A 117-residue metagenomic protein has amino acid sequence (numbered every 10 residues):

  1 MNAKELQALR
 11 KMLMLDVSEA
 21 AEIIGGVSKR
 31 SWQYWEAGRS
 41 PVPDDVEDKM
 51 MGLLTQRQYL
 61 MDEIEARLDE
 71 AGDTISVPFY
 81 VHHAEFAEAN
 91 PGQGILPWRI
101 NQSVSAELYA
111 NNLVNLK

Functional and structural regions predicted by a protein language model:
M1-N2, V27: Alpha-helix N-cap/N′ positions at the starts of helices
K4-E19: Short basic helix-loop element that most often maps to the first helix and adjoining turn of HTH DNA-binding modules
L15-Q33: Short alpha-helical DNA-recognition segment
V17-E19, V42-L60: DNA major-groove recognition helix of helix-turn-helix/homeodomain DNA-binding modules
Y59-K117: Helix-turn-helix/homeodomain-like alpha-helical modules used for DNA recognition and transcription-factor dimerization
